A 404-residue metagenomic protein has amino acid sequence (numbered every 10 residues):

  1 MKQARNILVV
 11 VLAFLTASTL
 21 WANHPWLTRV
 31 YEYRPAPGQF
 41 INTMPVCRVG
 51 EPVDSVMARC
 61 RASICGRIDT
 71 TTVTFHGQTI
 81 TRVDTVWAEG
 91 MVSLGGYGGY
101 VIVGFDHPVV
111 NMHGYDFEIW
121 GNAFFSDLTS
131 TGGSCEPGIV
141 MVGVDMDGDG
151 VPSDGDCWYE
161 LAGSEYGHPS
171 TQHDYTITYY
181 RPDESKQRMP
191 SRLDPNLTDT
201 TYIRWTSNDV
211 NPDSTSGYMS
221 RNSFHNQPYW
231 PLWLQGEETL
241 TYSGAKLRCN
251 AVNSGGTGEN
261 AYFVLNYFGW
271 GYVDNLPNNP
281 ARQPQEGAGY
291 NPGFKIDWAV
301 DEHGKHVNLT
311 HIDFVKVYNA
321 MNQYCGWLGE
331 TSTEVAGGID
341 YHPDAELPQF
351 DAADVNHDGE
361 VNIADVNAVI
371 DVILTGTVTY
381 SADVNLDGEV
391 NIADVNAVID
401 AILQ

Functional and structural regions predicted by a protein language model:
M1-L8: Bacterial N-terminal signal peptides that target proteins for export
V9-T19: Bacterial N-terminal signal peptides
A22-E136, C157, A162-Q349: A domain-level signal for the mature, folded cores of soluble proteins
S130, M146-C157, Y175, D354-N362 (+1 more regions): Acidic, glycine-anchored loop motifs typical of Ca2+
P137-I139, V395: Conserved beta-strand and immediately adjacent loop positions that scaffold enzyme active sites
M141-D145: Predominantly extracellular/luminal cell-surface or secreted proteins
G150, V307, Y324, G376-Y380: Substrate-binding/catalytic groove segments of enzymes that remodel or degrade extracellular structural polymers
P348-Q404: Cellulosome-associated attachment modules in secreted, modular CAZymes
